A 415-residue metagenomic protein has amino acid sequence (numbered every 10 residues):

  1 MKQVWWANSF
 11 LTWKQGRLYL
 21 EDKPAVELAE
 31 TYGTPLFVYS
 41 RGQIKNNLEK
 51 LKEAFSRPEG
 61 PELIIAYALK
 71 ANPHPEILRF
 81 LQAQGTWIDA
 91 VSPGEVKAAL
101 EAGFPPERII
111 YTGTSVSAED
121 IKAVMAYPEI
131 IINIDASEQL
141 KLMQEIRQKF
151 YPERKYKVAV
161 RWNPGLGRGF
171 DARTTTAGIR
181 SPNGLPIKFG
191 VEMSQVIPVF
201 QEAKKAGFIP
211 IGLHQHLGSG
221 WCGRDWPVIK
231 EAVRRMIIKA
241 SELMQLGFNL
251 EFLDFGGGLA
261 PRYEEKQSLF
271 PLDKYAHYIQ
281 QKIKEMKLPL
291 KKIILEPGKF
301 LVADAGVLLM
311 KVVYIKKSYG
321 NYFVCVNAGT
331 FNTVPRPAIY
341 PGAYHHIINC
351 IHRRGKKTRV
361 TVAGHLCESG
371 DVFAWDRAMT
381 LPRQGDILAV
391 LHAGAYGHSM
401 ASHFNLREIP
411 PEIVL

Functional and structural regions predicted by a protein language model:
M1-K157, I197-P198, A203-I209, Q245 (+2 more regions): A charged N-terminal "starter" segment
M1-W6, G165-Y314, M379, N405-R407: Active-site loop/helix belt of alpha/beta enzymes
P24, S40-Q43, N47, L51 (+22 more regions): General structural feature for long, well-ordered alpha-helical segments within catalytic domains of soluble enzymes
G42-Q43, A68-H74, P93-G94, T114-V116 (+8 more regions): Active-site beta-loop-alpha junctions enriched in small/polar residues
I64-A66, W87-I88, P106-I110, E129-I131 (+7 more regions): Structural preference for beta-strand elements that scaffold enzyme active sites
E101-F104, M125-A126, F150-R154, G178-S181 (+7 more regions): Solvent-exposed alpha-helices and their adjacent loops that cap or buttress functional pockets in soluble metabolic
E153-D171: Glycine-rich, aromatic-flanked loop segments that form ligand/cofactor-binding clefts across common enzyme folds
Y278, L288-L415: Charged (often Lys/Glu-rich) extended helix/loop segments that serve as interaction or gating elements
